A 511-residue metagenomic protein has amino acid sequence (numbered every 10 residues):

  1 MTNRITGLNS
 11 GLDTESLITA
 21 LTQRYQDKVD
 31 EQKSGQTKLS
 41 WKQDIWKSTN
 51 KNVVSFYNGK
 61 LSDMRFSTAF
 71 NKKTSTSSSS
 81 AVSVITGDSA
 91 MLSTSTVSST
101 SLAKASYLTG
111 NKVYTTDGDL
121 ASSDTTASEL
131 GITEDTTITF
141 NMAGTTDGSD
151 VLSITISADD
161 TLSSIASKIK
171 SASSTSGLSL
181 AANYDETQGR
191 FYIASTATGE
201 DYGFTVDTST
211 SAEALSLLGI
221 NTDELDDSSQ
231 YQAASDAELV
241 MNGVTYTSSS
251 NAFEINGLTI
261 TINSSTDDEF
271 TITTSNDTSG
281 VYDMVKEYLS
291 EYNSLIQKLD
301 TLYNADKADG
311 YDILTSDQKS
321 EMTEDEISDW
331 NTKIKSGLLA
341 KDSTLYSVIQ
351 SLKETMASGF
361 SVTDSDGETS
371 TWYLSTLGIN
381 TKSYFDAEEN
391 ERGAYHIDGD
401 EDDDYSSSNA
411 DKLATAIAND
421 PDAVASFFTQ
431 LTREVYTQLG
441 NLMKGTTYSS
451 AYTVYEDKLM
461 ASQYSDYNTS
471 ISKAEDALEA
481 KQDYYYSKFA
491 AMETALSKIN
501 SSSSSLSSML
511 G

Functional and structural regions predicted by a protein language model:
M1-R4, L8-S10, N419-A423, I471-G511: Proline-poor, low-complexity alpha-helical tail modules
I5-Q36: N-terminal-proximal low-complexity accessory segments that begin disordered and transition into the first
I18, Q36, N50-V53, Y57 (+9 more regions): Extracytoplasmic/secreted envelope proteins and their assembly/folding machinery, especially bacterial periplasmic
Y25-K28, Q32-K42, W46-T49, V53-F56 (+9 more regions): Amphipathic alpha-helical coiled-coil segments
K51, N58-L61, T133-A197, S279-D283 (+2 more regions): Extended, beta-strand-rich, solvent-exposed assembly scaffolds of outer structural proteins
V82-D160, D226-T266: Threonine/glycine-rich low-complexity segments that form extended coil/beta-edge repetitive scaffolds
T96, N111-D117, F140-N141, T146-L152 (+3 more regions): Acidic, small/polar residue-enriched beta-strand/turn segments
A234-T245, T278, Y282-V285, L295-S465 (+1 more regions): Structural flexibility/helix-modulation signal
